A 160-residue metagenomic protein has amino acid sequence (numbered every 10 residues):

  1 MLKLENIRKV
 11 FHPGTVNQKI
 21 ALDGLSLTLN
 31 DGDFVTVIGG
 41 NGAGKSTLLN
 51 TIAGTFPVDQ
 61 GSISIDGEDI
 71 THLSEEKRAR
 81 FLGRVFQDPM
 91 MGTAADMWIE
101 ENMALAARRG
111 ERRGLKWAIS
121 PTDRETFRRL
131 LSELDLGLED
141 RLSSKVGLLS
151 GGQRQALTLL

Functional and structural regions predicted by a protein language model:
M1, V10-G24, T36, S74: A short, flexible loop at the N-terminus of ABC-type nucleotide-binding domains that lies
T15, K19, P57, D69-G83 (+3 more regions): ABC ATPase NBD coupling module
I38-G40: The feature captures the beta-strand-to-loop junction immediately N-terminal to the Walker
A53: Helix-to-loop junction immediately C-terminal to a conserved catalytic motif
G61-D69: Conserved ABC transporter NBD signature motif
D88, D96-R112: Q-loop/switch helix immediately C-terminal to the Walker
L130-L148: Conserved ABC nucleotide-binding domain
L159: Hydrophobic anchor residue at the start of the ABC signature
